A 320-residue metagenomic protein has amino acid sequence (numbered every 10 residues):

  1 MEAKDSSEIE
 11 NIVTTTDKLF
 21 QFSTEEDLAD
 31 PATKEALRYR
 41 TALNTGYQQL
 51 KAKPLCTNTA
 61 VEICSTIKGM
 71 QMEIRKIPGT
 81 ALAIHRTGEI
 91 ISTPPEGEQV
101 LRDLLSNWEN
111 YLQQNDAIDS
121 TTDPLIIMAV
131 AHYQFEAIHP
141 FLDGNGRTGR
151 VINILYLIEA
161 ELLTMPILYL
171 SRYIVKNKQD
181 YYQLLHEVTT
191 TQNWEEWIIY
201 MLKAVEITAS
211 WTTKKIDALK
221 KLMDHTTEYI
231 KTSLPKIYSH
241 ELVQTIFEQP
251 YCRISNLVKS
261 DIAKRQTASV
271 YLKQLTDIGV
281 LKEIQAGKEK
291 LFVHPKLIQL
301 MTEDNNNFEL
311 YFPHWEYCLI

Functional and structural regions predicted by a protein language model:
M1-I320: FIC/Doc superfamily catalytic core
